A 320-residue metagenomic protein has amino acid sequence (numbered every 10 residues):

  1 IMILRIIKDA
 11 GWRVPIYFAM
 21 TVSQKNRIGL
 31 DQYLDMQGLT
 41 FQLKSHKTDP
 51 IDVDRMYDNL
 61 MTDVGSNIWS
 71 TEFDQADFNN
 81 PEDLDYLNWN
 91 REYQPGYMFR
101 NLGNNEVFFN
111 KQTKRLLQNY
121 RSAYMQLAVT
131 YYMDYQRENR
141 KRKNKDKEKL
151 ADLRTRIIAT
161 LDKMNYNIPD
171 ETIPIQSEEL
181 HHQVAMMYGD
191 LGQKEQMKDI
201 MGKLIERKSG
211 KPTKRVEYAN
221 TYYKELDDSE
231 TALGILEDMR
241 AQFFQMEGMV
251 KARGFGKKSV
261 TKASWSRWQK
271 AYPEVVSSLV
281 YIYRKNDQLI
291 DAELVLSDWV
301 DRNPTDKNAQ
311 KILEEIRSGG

Functional and structural regions predicted by a protein language model:
I1-T213, E217, T221-K285, L294-E315: ER/secretory pathway lumenal C-terminal domains and tails of membrane proteins involved in glycoprotein biogenesis
S318-G320: Short, solvent-exposed mixed-charge patches
